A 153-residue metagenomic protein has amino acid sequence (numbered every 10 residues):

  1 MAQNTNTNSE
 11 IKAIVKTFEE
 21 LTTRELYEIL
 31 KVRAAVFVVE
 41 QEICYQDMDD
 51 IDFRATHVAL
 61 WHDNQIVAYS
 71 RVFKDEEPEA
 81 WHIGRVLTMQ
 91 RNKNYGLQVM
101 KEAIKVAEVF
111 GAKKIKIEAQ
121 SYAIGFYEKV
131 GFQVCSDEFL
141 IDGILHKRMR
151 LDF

Functional and structural regions predicted by a protein language model:
M1-R24: Conserved N-terminal entry element of GNAT/NAT acetyltransferase domains
R33, Y127, F132: Conserved active-site tyrosine of GNAT-family acetyltransferases
Q41, Y45-S70: Conserved beta-hairpin
A59, Q65-K74, A80-L87: Conserved beta-strand in the GNAT
K74-I83, R91, I141-H146: A conserved beta-turn-beta hairpin within the catalytic core of GNAT-like acetyltransferases that forms part
N92-K105: Conserved acetyl-CoA-binding loop-helix of GNAT-fold acetyltransferases
A107-Q120: Conserved GNAT acetyl-CoA-binding A-motif
E118, Q133-R148: Conserved catalytic-core motifs of GNAT/GCN5-like acyltransferases
